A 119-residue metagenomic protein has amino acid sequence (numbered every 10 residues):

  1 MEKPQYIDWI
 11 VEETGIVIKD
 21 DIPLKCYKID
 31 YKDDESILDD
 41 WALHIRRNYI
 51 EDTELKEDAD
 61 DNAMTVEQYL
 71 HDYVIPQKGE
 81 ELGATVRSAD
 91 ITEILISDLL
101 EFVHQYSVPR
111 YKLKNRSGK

Functional and structural regions predicted by a protein language model:
M1-V86, D90-I91, L99: Nuclease-adjacent, charged terminal/linker segments that flank catalytic cores
E93-L95, G118-K119: Unusually extended, aromatic-enriched hydrophobic runs near protein termini
F102-G118: A short acidic/basic microdomain associated with nuclease active sites
